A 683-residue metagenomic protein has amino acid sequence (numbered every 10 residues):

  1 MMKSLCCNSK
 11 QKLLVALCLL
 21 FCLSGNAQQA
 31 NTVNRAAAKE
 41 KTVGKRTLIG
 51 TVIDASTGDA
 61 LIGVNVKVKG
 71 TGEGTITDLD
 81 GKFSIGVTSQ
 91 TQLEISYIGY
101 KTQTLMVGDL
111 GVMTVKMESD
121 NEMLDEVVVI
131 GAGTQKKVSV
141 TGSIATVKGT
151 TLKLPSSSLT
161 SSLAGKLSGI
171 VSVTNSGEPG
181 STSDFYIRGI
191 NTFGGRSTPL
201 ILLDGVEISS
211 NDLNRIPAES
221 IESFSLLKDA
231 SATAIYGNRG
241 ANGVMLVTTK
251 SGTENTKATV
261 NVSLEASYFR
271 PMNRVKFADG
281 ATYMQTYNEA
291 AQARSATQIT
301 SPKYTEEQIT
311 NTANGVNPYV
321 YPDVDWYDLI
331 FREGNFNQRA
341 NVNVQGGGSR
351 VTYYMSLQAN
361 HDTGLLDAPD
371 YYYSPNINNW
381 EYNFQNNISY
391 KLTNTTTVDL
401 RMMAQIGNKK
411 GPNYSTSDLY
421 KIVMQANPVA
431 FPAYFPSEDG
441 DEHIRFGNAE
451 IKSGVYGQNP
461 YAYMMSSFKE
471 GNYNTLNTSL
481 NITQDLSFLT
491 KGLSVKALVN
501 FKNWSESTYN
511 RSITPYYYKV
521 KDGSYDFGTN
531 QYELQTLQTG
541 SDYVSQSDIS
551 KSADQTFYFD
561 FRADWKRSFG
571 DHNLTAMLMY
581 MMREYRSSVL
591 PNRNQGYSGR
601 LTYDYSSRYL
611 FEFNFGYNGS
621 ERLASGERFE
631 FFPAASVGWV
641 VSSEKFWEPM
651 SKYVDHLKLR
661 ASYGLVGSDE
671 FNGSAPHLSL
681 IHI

Functional and structural regions predicted by a protein language model:
M2-F384, V398: Short, small/polar-rich motifs associated with maturation and membrane association, primarily at protein termini
L5, S9-L13, G194-A230, R339-N341 (+5 more regions): Extended hydrophobic/aromatic-rich secondary-structure runs
S143, H682-I683: Long, compositionally biased low-complexity repeat segments characteristic of intrinsically disordered regions
K153-L154, R215, G237, K410 (+3 more regions): Ordered, soluble secondary-structure elements with a strong preference for glycine-centered loop motifs and nearby
T198, G334, N387-T395, M402-I406 (+2 more regions): Extracellular/periplasmic, surface-exposed regions of secreted and cell-surface proteins
R270-Q308, Q405-I451, S505-Y532, L657-I681: A surface-exposed, glycine/aromatic-enriched loop/edge motif typical of exported proteins
P271-N273, P318-Q358, D362-L366, P375-Y456 (+7 more regions): Flexible loop and strand-edge segments within Gram-negative outer membrane beta-barrel domains
